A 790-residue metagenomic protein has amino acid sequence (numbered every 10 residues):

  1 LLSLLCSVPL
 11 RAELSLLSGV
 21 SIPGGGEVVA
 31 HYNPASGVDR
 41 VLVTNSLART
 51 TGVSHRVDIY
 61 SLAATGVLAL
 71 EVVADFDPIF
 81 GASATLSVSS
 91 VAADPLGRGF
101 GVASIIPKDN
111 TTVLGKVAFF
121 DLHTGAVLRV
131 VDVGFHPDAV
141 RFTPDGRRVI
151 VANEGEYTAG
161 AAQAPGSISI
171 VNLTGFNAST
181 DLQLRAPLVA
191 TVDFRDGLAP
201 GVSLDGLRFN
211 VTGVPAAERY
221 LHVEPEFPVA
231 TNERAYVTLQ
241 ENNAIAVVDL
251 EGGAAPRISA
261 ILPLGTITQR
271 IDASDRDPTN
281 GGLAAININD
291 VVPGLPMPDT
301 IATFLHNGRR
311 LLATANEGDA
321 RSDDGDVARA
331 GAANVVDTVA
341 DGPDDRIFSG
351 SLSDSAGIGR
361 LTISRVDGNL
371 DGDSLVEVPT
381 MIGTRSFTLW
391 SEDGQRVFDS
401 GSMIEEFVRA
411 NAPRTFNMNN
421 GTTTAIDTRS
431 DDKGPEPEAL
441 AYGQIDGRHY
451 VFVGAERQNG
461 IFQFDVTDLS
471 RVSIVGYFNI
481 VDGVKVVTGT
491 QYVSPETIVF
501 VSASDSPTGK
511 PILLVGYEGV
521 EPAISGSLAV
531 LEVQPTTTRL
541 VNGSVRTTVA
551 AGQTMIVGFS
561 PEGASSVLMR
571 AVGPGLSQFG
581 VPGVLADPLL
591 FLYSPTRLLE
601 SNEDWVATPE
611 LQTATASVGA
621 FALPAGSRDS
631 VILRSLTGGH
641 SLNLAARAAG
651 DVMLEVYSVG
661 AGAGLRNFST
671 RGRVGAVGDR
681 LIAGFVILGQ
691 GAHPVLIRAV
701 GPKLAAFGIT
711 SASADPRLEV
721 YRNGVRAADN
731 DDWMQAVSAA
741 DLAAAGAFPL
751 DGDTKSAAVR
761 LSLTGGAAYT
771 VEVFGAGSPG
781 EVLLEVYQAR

Functional and structural regions predicted by a protein language model:
L1-S7: Bacterial N-terminal signal peptides
V8-A12: Sec/Tat signal peptide C-region and signal peptidase I cleavage site
E13-T536, E603: Beta-sheet-rich non-transmembrane sensory/scaffold domains
H31, T536-R790: A sequence-level detector for low-complexity, Ser/Thr- and acidic-rich stretches
